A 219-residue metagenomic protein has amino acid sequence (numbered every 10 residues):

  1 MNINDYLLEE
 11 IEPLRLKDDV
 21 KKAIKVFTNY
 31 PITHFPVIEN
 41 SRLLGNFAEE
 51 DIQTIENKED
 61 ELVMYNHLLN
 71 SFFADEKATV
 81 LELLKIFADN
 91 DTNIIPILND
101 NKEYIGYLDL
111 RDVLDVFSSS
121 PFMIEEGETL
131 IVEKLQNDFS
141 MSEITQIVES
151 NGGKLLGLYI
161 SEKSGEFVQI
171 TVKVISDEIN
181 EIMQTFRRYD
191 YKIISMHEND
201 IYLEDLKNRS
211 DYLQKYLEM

Functional and structural regions predicted by a protein language model:
M1-V26, V37-E39, L43-N46, N57-I86 (+5 more regions): Bateman/CBS regulatory modules and CBS-like beta-alpha motifs in cytosolic regions of diverse proteins
L8, I32, P36, R42-K58 (+5 more regions): Short beta->alpha transition motifs characteristic of CBS
F72, D100, Y104-D112, S118-M219: Cytosolic regulatory modules rich in charged/polar residues
